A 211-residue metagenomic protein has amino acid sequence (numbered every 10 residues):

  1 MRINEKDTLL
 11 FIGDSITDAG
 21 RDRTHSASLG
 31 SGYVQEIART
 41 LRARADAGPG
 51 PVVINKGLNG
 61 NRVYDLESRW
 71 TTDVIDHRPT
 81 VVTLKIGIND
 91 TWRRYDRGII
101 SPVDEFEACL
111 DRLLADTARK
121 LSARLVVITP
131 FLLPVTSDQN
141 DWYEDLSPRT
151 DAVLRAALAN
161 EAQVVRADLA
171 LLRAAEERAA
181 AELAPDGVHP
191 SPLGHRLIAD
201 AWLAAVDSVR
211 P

Functional and structural regions predicted by a protein language model:
M1-N59, R69-R78: Serine-esterase "nucleophile elbow" of acetyl-processing enzymes
H25-G32, G98-E105, N140-P148, D186 (+1 more regions): Alpha-helix N-cap and loop-to-helix initiation/capping positions
K56-R62, T91-D104, S137-W142: Surface-exposed cleft-lining segments at the edges of enzyme active sites
I75-L84, I88: Proline-aspartate-enriched helix->loop->beta-strand connector
T83-K85, D111, L125-I128, Y143: Conserved, well-ordered alpha-helix/loop/beta-strand core segments that scaffold catalytic motifs
R119-R124, A162: A short helix->loop->beta-strand "cap" motif at the edges of active sites that frequently abuts
L133-A167: Substrate-gating cap/lid alpha-helix
E161-Q163, E182-P211: Histidine-centered active-site loop/cap adjacent to the catalytic His in serine esterases/O-acetyl transfer systems
